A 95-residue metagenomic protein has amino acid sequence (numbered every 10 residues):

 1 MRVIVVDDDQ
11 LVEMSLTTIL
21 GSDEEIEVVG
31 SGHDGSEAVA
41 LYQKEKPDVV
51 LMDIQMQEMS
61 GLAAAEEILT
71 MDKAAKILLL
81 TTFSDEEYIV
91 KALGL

Functional and structural regions predicted by a protein language model:
M1-V12, L16-L20: Conserved acidic segment of CheY-like receiver
D7, D53, T81: Active-site residues of response regulator receiver
V12-E13, Q57, T81: The feature encodes the CheY-like receiver
E25-H33, L41: Short hydrophobic/Thr-rich beta-strand motif most characteristic of the beta2 strand and flanking loop of CheY-like
D34-E37, M59-A63: Acidic catalytic/metal-coordinating carboxylates
A40, L62-A74: Short amphipathic alpha-helix used as the core "switch/output" element in two-component signaling
D48-V50, I54-Q55: The short loop immediately C-terminal to the conserved phospho-acceptor aspartate in CheY-like receiver
A63, S84-L95: Alpha4 helix (beta4-alpha4-beta5 surface) of REC/receiver domains from two-component response regulators
